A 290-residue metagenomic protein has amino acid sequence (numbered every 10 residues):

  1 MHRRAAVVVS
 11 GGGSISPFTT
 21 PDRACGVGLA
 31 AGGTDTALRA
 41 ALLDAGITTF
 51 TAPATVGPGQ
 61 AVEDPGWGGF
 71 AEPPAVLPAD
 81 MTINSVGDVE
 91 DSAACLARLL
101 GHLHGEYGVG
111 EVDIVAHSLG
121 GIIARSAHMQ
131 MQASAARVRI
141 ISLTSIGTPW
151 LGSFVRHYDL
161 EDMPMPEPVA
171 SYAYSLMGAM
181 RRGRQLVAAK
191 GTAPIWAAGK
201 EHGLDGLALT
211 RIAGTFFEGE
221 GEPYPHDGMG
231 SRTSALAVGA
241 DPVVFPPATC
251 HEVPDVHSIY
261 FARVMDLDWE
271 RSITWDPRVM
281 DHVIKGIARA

Functional and structural regions predicted by a protein language model:
M1-V115, L119-E161, F261-A290: N-terminal non-catalytic accessory region
G32, M129-A290: Helical cap/lid subdomain of alpha/beta-hydrolase-fold lipid enzymes that gates access to the catalytic pocket
